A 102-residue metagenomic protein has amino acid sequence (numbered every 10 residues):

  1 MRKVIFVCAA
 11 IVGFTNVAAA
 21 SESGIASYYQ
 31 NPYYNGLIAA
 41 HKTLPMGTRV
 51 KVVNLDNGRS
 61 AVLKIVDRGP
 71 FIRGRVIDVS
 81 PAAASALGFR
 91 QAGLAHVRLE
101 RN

Functional and structural regions predicted by a protein language model:
R2-N102: Secreted/periplasmic proteins
